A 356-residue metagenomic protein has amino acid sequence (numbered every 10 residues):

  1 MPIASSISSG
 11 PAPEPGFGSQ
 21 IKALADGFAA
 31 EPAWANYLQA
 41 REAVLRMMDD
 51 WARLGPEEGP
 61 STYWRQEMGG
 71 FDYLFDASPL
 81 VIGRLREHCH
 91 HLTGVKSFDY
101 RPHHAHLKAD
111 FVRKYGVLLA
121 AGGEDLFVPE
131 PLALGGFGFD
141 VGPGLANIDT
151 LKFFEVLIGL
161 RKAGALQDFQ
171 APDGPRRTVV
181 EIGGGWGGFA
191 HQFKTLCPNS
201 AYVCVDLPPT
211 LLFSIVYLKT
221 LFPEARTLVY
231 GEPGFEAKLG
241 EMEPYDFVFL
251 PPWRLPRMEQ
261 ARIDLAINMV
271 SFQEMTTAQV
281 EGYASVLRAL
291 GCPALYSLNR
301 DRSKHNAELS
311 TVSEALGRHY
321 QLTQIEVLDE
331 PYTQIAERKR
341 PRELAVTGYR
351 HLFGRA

Functional and structural regions predicted by a protein language model:
I3-P79, P252, E314-A356: Rossmann-like AdoMet/SAM-dependent catalytic core
D49-P172: Conserved Class I S-adenosyl-L-methionine-dependent methyltransferase catalytic core
L157, A190-H191, L211: Conserved SAM-dependent methyltransferase scaffold
D173-G185: Conserved class I S-adenosyl-L-methionine
W186-C197: Conserved SAM-binding loop of SAM-dependent methyltransferases across substrates and taxa, primarily the Class I
Y217-E259: S-adenosyl-L-methionine
E274-L287: A short, conserved alpha-helix within the catalytic core of class I
A289-R302: Conserved beta-strand signature within the Rossmann-like core of class I S-adenosyl-L-methionine
